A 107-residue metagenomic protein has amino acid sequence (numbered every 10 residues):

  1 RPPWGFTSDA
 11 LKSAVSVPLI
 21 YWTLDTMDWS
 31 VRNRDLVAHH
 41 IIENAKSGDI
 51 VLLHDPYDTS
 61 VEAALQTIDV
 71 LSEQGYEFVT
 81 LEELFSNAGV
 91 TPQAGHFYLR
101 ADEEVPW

Functional and structural regions predicted by a protein language model:
R1-Y98: Catalytic domains of cell-wall/extracellular-matrix polysaccharide-remodeling enzymes, centered on de-N-acetylation
L99-W107: N-terminal secretory targeting signals
